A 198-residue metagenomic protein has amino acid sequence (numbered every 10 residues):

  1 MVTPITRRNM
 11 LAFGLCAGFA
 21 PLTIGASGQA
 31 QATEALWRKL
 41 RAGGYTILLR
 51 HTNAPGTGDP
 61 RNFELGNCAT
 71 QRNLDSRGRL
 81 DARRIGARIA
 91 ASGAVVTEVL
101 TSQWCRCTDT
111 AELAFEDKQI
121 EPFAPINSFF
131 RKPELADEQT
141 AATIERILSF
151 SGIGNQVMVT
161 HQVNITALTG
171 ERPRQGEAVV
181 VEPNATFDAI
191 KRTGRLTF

Functional and structural regions predicted by a protein language model:
M1-G18: N-terminal secretory signal peptides and thylakoid transit peptides that target proteins across membranes
P4, L22-A42: C-terminal segment of N-terminal export signals and the immediately downstream linker at the start of the mature
T33-P133, A141, E171-F198: Active-site-proximal alpha-helix that buttresses catalytic centers in soluble enzyme cores
R38-K39, L148-F150: A short acidic-Thr-Gly-centered motif at the start of a beta-strand
G44-T46, G152-T160: Generic beta-sheet signal
S92-A94, F150-I153: Glycine-rich phosphate-binding loop signature in dinucleotide/nucleotide-binding domains
T140-S149: A short, acidic, amphipathic alpha-helical segment used as a generic capping/interface helix at domain edges
